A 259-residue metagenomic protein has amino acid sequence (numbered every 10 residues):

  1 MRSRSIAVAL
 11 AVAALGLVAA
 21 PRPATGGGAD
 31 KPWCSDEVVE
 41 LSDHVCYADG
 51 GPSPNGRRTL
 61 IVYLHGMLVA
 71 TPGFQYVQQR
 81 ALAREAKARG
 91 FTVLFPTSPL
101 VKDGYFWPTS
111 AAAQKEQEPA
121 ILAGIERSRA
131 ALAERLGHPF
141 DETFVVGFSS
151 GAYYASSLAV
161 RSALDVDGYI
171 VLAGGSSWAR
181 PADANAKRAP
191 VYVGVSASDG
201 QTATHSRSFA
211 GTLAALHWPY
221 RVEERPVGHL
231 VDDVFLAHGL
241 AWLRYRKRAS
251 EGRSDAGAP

Functional and structural regions predicted by a protein language model:
M1-A9: Bacterial N-terminal signal peptides that target proteins for export
A9-V18: Bacterial N-terminal signal peptides
A20-L60, F91, I121, S150-Y153 (+4 more regions): A domain-start/cap signature at the N-terminus of enzymes
W33, V39-S42, G56-L136: Serine-hydrolase catalytic machinery in alpha/beta-hydrolase-like enzymes
R57-L60, A88-V93, P139-E142, L164-G168 (+2 more regions): Loop/turn elements at helix/coil->beta-strand transitions in domains of secreted/extracellular proteins
L64-L68, F148, A159-V160, G174 (+1 more regions): Cell-envelope and extracellular/periplasmic
E134-R135, D141-K187: Primarily recognizes the serine-hydrolase "nucleophile elbow" in alpha/beta-hydrolase and SGNH/GDSL folds
G168-R244: The feature captures the conserved acid-bearing segment of alpha/beta-hydrolase catalytic domains
